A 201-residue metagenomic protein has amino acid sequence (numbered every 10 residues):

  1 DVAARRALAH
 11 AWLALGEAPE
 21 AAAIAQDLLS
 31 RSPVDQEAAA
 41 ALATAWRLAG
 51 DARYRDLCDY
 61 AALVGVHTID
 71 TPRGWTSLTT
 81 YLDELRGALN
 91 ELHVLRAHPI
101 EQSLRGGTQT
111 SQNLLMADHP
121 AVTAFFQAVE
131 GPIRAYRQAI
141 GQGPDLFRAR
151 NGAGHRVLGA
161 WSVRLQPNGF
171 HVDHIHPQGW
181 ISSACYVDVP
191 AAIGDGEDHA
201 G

Functional and structural regions predicted by a protein language model:
D1, S30-V34: Short coil turns that delineate tetratricopeptide repeat
D56-R148: Non-heme Fe(II)/2-oxoglutarate
P120-E130, R134-G201: Catalytic core of non-heme Fe(II) oxygenases with the double-stranded beta-helix
